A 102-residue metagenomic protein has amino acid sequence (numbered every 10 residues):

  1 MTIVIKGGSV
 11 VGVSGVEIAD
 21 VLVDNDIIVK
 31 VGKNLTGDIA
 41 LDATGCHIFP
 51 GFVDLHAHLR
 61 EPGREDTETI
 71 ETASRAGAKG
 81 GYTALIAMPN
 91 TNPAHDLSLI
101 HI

Functional and structural regions predicted by a protein language model:
M1-G51: Histidine-rich, glycine-flanked metal-binding segment
G12, H56, P89: Residues that line or immediately flank small-molecule/substrate-binding pockets and catalytic motifs
V29-K30, L35, E65, A73-G80: Glycine-rich loops and low-complexity Gly/Arg-rich segments that provide flexible linkers or classic glycine-based
C46-E71: Di-metal (Zn2+ and/or Mg2+/Mn2+) metal-binding site signature of metallo-dependent hydrolases with the MBL/beta-CASP
T67, L97-S98: Conserved strand-to-helix beginnings and helix N-cap segments that scaffold or border functional pockets
T72-D96: Divalent metal-dependent hydrolysis catalytic cores, especially in the metallo-beta-lactamase
I100-I102: Conserved small/polar residues in nucleotide/adenosyl-binding loops
